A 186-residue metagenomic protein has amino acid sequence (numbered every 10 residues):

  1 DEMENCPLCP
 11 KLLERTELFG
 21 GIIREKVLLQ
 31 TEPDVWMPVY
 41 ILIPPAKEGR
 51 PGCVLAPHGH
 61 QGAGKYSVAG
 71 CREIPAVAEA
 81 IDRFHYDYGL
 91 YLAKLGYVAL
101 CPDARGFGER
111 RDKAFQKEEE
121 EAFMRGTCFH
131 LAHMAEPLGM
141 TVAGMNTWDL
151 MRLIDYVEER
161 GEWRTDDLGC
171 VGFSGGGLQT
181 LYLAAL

Functional and structural regions predicted by a protein language model:
E2-L55: N-terminal cap/lid segment of alpha/beta-hydrolase-fold proteins
E25, L42, D87-Y88, L153 (+1 more regions): Short, hydrophobic/aromatic alpha-helical segments in well-folded domains
E32, P44, G59-H60, A104-F107 (+1 more regions): An acidic- and aromatic-residue-enriched active-site/binding cleft used to recognize and process polar
P38, G52-V54, G96-A99, D167-G169: Beta-sheet entry/capping signal
V39-K47, G89-L92, Y182-A185: Short amphipathic alpha-helices and their capping/turn segments at secondary-structure boundaries
G49, A56-M151: Cap/lid segment of the alpha/beta-hydrolase catalytic domain
M145, R152-L186: Primarily recognizes the serine-hydrolase "nucleophile elbow" in alpha/beta-hydrolase and SGNH/GDSL folds
